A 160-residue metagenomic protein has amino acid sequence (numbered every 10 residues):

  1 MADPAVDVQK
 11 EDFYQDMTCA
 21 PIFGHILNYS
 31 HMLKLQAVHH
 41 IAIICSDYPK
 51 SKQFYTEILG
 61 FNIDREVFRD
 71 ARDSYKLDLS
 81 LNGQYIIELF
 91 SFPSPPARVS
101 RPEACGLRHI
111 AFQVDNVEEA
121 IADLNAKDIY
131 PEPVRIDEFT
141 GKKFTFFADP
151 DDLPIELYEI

Functional and structural regions predicted by a protein language model:
M1-H31: N-terminal amphipathic/basic-hydrophobic helices that include classical n-h-c signal peptides and signal-anchor
C19, I26-K34, V67, D78 (+1 more regions): Vicinal oxygen chelate
I26-P49, L107-I110: N-terminal beta-strand motif that seeds the catalytic metal site of vicinal oxygen chelate
A37, D73-Y75, G106, G141: Exposed loop/turn and edge beta-strand positions of beta-sandwich/beta-sheet ligand-binding modules
I44-I86: Core segments of cupin and vicinal oxygen chelate
D64-E66, R72-S74, S94-S100, P133: A short, acidic/glycine-rich surface segment
